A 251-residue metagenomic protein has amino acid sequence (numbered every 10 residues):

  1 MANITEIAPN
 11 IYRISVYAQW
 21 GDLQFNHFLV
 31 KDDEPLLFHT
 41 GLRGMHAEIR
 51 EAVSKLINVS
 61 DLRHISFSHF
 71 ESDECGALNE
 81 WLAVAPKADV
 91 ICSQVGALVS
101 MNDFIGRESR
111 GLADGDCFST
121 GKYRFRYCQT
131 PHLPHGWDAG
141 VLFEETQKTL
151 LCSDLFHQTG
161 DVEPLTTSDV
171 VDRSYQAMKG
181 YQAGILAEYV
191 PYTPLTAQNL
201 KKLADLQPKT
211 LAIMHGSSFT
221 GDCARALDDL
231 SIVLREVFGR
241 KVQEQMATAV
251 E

Functional and structural regions predicted by a protein language model:
A2-S54, V141-C152: Conserved beta-strand hairpin/beta-sheet module of binuclear metal-dependent hydrolase folds, prominently
E6-P9, A88-A139, P191-K201: Metallo-beta-lactamase
R13-Q19, G41-R43, F67-H69, R126-H132 (+1 more regions): Short, flexible loop segments at the rims of nucleotide/cofactor-binding pockets, characterized by
F38-T40, L62-F70, V90-Q94, L150-D154 (+2 more regions): Active-site neighborhood of phospho(di)ester-bond hydrolases with catalytic His/Asp-centered motifs
L42-R43, S72, H157, S218: Short, glycine/acidic-enriched loop or turn micro-motifs at the edges of active sites
M45-I91: Active-site metal-binding motif and surrounding structural segment of the metallo-beta-lactamase
P131-I213, S217-D222, I232-L234: Metallo-beta-lactamase
G221-E251: C-terminal regulatory/interaction regions
